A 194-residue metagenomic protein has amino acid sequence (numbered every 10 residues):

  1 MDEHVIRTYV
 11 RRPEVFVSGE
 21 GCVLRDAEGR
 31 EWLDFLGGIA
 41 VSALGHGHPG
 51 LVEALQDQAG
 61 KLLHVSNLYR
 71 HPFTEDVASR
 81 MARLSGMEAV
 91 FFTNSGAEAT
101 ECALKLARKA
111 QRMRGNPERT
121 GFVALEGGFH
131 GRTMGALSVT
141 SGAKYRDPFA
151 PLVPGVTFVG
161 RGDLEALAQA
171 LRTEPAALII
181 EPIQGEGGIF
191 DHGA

Functional and structural regions predicted by a protein language model:
M1-V23, G37: Active-site-adjacent loop/helix segments that line or gate small-molecule/cofactor pockets in enzymes
E3, E31-P117: Glycine-rich loop-to-alpha-helix module at the N-terminal edge of alpha/beta enzyme cores
F16, G47, F73, V159-G162 (+1 more regions): Short secondary-structure boundary/capping elements
D26-A27: Short, acidic, Ser/Thr-enriched surface-loop or helix-capping motifs
R30-E31, I189: Residue-level signal for well-ordered, solvent-exposed loop/turn and beta-edge residues enriched in charged/polar side
A78-A177, E186: PLP-dependent aspartate aminotransferase-fold enzymes
I183-A194: Active-site core of PLP-dependent enzymes with the aminotransferase class I/II
